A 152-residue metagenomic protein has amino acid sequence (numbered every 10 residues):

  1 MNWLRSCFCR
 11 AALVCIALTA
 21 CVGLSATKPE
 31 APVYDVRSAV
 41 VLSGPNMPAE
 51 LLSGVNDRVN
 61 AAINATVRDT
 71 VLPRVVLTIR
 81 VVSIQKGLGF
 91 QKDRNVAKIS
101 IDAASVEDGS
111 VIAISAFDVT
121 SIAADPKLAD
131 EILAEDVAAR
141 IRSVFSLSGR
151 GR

Functional and structural regions predicted by a protein language model:
N2-R10, C15, C21-N60, G149-R152: A structural "domain/chain start" motif
V41-S53, L88-F90, T120-L128: Second-shell loop/turn segments in exported
V71, Q91-V96, P126, E131: A generic structural micro-feature
L72-K86: A short, hydrophobic beta-strand-centered structural micro-motif
L72-V76, R94-K98, I114: Extracytoplasmic
A97-S105: A short beta-strand signature
E107-G151: Short secondary-structure boundary motifs at beta->alpha junctions and helix caps
